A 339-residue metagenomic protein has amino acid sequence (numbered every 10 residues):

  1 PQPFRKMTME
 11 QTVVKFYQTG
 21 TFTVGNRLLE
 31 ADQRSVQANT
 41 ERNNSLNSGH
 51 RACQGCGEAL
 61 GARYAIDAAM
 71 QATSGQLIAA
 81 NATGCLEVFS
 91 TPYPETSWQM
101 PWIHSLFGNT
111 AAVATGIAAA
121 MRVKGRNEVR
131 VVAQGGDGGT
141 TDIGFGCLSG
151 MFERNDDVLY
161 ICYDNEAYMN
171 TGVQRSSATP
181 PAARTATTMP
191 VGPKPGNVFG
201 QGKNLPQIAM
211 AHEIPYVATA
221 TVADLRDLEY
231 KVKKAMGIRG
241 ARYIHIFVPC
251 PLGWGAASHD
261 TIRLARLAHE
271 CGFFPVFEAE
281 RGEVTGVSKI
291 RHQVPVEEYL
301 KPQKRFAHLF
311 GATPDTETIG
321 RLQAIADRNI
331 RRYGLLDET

Functional and structural regions predicted by a protein language model:
P1-F16, L28, V248-T339: Flexible, low-complexity linker and terminal segments
P1-V14, N43-L46, Q54-C56, A69-A79 (+3 more regions): Intrinsic structural disorder
V13-Y160, V173, S177-A183: Cofactor-binding active-site loop characterized by glycine-rich and histidine/acidic residues
F22, L28-L29, L46, L60 (+14 more regions): Generic detector of leucine side chains in alpha-helical contexts
D32, D67, D137, D142 (+7 more regions): Acidic-enriched, low-complexity/disordered segments with a strong bias for Aspartate over Glutamate
Q54-E58, A62, L106-T110, V198 (+4 more regions): Generic structural signal for well-ordered, non-membrane alpha-helical segments in soluble metabolic enzymes
I66-L77, E87, I117-M121, G200 (+6 more regions): Structural signal for hydrophobic packing residues in well-ordered secondary-structure cores of soluble enzyme domains
N127-V132, D142-L159, Y163-Y299: Glycine-rich ThDP/TPP pyrophosphate-binding loop and its adjacent helix/strand module within ThDP-dependent enzymes
